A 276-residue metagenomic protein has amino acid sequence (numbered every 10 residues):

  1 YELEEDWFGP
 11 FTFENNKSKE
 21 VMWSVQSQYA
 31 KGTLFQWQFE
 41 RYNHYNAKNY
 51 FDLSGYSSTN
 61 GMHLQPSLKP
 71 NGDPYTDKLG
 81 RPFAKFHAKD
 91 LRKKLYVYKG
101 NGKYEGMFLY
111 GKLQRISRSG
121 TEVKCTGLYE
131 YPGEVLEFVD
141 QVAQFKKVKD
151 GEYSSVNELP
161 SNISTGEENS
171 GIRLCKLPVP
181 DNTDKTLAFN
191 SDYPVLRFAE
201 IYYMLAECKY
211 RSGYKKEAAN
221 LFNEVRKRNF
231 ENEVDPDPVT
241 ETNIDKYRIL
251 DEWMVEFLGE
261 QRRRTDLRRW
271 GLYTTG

Functional and structural regions predicted by a protein language model:
Y1, E14-N16, W23, D90 (+3 more regions): Extended, hydrophobic/aromatic-rich amphipathic alpha-helical segments that build helical scaffolds
E2-D6, E233-P236, G259-E260: Acidic/polar loop patches that form or flank catalytic/metal-binding clefts of enzymes that bind anionic ligands
E2-F198, T275-G276: Elongated scaffold/linker segments in the mid-to-C-terminal portions of large proteins
F8, Q28, F230, M254 (+1 more regions): An acidic- and aromatic-residue-enriched active-site/binding cleft used to recognize and process polar
V225-D235: Short, mixed-charge aromatic SLiMs
E231-N232, V255-E256, G276: Membrane-interface anchoring segments and C-terminal beta-barrel signals
D235-D245: Short, mixed-charge amphipathic alpha-helical segments
V255-R269: Bilobed periplasmic-binding protein-like "clamshell/Venus-flytrap" ligand-binding domains
